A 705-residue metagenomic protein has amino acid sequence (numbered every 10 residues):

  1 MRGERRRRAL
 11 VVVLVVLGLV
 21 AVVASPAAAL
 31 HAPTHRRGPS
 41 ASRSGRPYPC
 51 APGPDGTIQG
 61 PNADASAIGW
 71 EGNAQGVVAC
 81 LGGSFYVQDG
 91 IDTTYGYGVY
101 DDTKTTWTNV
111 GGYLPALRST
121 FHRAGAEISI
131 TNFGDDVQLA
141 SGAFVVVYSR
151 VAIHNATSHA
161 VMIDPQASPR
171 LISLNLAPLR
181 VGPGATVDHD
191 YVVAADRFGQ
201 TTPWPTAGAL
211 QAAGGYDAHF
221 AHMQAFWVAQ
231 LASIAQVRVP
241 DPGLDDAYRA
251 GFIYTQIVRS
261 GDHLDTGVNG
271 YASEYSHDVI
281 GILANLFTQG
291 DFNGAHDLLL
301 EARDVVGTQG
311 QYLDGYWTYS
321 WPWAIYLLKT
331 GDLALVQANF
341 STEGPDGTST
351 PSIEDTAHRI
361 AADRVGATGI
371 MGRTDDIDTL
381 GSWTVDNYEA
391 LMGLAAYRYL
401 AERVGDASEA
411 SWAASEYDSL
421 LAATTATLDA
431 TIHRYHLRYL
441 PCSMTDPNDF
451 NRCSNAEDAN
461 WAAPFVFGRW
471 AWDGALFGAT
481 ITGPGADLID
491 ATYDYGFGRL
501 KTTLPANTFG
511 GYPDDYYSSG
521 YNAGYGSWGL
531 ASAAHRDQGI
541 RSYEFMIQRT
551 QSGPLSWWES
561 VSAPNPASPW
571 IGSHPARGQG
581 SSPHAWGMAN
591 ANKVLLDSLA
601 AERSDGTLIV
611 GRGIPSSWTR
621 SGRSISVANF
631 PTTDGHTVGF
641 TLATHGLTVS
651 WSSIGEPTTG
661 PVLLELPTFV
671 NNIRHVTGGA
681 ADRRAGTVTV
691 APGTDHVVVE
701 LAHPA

Functional and structural regions predicted by a protein language model:
R2-H31: Secretory targeting and sorting signals
L17, A21-A24, V145, S173-Y216 (+7 more regions): Ser/Thr/Asn(+Pro)-rich, low-complexity disordered segments
L30-D245, S604-A705: Terminal accessory carbohydrate-recognition/targeting modules of carbohydrate-active enzymes
V87-Q88, D92, P115, D291-G294 (+7 more regions): Amphipathic, well-ordered alpha-helical segments in soluble domains
R180, G184-Y216, Q309-D314, H358-S419 (+2 more regions): The feature captures the catalytic groove of carbohydrate-active enzymes
H222-G347, G372-T374, T379-S382, N455-T482 (+3 more regions): Substrate-binding groove/exosite segments of carbohydrate-active enzymes
S408-F450, G483-G646, S653-E656, E665-T677: Non-catalytic carbohydrate-binding regions of carbohydrate-active enzymes
